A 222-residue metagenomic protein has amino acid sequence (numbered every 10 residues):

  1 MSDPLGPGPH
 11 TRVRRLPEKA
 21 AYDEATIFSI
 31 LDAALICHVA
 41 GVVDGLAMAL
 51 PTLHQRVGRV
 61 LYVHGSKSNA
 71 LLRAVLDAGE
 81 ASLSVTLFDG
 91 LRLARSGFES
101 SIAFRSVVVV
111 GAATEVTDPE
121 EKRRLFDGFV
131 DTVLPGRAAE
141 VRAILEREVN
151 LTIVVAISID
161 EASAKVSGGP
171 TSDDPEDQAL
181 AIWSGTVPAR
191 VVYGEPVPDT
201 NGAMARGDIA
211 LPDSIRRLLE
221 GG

Functional and structural regions predicted by a protein language model:
M1-S2, V57-D77, T200, M204: An N-terminal domain-start capping segment
S2-H10, T117, E121-G222: C-terminal edge-of-domain segments
P7, K67-G128: Short, structured beta-strand-loop surface elements
P7-Y62, R73: An N-terminal domain-cap segment
S29, R73-V75, L145-V149: A general structural signal for short secondary-structure junctions and capping/turn motifs
L35, V57-R59, D77-A81, R105-V109 (+2 more regions): A generic structural signal for short beta-strands and their flanking turns/coil linkers
V60-Y62, S82, K165: General beta-strand recognition
